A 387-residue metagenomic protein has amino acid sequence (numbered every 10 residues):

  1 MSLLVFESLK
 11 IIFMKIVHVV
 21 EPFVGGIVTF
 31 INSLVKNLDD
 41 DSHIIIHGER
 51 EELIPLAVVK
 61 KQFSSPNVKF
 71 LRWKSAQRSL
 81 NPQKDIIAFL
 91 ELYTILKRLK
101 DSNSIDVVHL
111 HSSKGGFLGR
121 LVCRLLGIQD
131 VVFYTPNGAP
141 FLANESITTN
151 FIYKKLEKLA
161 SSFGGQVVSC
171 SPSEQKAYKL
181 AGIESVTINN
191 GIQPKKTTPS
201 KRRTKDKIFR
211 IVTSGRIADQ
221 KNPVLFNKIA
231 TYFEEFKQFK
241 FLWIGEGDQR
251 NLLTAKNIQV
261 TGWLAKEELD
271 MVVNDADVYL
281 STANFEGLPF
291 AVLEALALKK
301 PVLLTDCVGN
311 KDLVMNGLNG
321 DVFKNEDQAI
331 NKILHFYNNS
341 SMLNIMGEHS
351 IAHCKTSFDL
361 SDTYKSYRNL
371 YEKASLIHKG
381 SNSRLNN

Functional and structural regions predicted by a protein language model:
H18-K84, A177-K179, G247: N-terminal strand-loop element at the rim of the active site of nucleotide-sugar-dependent glycosyltransferases
V28-S33, F209, T213-Y232, W243: A conserved mid-protein helix/loop that constitutes part of the nucleotide-sugar donor-binding site
L71-R72, K158-P199: Donor nucleotide-sugar binding/catalytic pocket of nucleotide-sugar-dependent glycosyltransferases
L110-G116: Short His-centered aromatic/hydrophobic patch
W263, N316-D327, H335-S340: Conserved acidic donor-binding segment of nucleotide-sugar-dependent glycosyltransferases
W263-L264, M271-A276: Short alpha-helical donor nucleotide-sugar binding micro-motif in glycosyltransferases
N284: Aromatic "clamp/platform" in nucleotide-sugar-dependent glycosyltransferases that forms part of the donor/acceptor
P301-L304: Short hydrophobic beta-strand element within catalytic cores of glycosyltransferases and related nucleotide-activated
